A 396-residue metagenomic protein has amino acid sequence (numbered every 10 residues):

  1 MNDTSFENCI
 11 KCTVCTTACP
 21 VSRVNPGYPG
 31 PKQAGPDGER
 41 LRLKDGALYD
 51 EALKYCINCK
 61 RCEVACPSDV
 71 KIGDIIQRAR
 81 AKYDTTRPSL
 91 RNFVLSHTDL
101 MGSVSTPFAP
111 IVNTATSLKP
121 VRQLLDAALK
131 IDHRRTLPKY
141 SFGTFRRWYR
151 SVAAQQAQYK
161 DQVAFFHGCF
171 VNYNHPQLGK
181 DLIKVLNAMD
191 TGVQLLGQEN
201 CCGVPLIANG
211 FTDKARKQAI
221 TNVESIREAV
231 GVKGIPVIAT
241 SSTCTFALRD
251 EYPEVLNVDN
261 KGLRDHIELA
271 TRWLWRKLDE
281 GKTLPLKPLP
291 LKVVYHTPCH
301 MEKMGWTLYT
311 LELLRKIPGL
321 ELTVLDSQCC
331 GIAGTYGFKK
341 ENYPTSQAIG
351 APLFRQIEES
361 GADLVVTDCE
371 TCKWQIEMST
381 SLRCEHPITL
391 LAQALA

Functional and structural regions predicted by a protein language model:
M1, G27-A47, G305-L313, Q347: Short, charged low-complexity linear segments at domain edges
D3, N8, V14-E39, Y55-K82 (+3 more regions): Iron-sulfur cluster-binding cysteine motifs and their immediate structural context in ferredoxin-like electron-transfer
D3-I10, K44-A47, G210, K214: A short N-terminal beta->alpha junction/helix N-cap motif
L43-A47, R61, F93-H97: A ubiquitous short alpha-helical element
D50-L53: A cross-family structural signal marking well-folded subdomains
I72-A396: Iron-sulfur cluster-binding electron-transfer modules in prokaryotic oxidoreductases
